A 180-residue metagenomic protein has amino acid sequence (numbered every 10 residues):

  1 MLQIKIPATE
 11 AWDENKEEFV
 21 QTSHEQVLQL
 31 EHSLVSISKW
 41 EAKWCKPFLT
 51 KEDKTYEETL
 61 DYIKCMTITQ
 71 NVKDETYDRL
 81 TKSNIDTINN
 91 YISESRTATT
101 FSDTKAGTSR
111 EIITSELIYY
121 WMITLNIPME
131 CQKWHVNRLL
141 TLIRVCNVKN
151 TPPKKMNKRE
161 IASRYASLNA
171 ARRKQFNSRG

Functional and structural regions predicted by a protein language model:
M1-W44, F48, I68-K155: An amphipathic, hydrophobic-aromatic interaction surface with interspersed Lys/Arg that forms lipid/phosphate-bearing
E41-A42, Y56-L60, I85, I161: Short amphipathic alpha-helical segments that mediate assembly, nucleic-acid/protein binding, or membrane association
P47-T55: Extended alpha-helical interaction segments
L142-G180: Alpha-helical oligomerization segments
